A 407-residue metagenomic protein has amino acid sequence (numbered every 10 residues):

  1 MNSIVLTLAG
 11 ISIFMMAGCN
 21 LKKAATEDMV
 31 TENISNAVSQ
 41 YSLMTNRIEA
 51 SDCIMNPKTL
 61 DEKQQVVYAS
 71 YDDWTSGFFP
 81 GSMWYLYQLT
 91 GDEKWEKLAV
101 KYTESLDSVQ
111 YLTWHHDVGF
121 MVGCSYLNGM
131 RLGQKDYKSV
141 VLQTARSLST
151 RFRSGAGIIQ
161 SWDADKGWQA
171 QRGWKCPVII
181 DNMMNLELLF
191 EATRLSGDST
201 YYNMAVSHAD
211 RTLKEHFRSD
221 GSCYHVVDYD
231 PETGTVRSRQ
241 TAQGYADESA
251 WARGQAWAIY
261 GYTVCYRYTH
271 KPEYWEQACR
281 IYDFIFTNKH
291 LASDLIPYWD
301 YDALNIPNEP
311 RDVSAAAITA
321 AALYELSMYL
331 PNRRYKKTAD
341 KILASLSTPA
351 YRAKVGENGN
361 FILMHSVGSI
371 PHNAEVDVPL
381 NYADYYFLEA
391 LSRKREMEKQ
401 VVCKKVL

Functional and structural regions predicted by a protein language model:
M1-D28: Bacterial Sec-dependent N-terminal signal peptides
L21-L407: Glycan-recognition and catalytic cores of secretory/periplasmic carbohydrate-active enzymes
